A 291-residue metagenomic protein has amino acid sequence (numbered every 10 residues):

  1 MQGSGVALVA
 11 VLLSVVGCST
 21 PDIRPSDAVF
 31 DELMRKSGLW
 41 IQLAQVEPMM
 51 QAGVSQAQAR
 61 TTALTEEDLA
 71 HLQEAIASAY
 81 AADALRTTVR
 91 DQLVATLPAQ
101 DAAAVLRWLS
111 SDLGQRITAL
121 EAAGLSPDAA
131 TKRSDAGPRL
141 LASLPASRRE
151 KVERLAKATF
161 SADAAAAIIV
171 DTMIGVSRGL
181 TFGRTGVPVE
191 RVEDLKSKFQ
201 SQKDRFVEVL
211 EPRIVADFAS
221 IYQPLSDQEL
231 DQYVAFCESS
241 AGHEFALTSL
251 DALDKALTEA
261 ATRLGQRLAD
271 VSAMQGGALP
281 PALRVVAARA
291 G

Functional and structural regions predicted by a protein language model:
M1-A7: Bacterial N-terminal signal peptides that target proteins for export
A7-V15: Bacterial N-terminal signal peptides
D22-A129, L264, A278-A290: N-terminal Sec/ER secretory leader and immediately downstream segment of secreted/extracellular precursors
E32, K36-L43, Q73-Y80, V89-L93 (+7 more regions): Second-shell loop/turn segments in exported
L120, L125-R133, G137-L140, L144-P145 (+2 more regions): Outer-membrane beta-barrel domain signature
L125-Q223: Extended amphipathic alpha-helical interaction segments
K196, D204-G291: A cross-kingdom marker for long, charged
